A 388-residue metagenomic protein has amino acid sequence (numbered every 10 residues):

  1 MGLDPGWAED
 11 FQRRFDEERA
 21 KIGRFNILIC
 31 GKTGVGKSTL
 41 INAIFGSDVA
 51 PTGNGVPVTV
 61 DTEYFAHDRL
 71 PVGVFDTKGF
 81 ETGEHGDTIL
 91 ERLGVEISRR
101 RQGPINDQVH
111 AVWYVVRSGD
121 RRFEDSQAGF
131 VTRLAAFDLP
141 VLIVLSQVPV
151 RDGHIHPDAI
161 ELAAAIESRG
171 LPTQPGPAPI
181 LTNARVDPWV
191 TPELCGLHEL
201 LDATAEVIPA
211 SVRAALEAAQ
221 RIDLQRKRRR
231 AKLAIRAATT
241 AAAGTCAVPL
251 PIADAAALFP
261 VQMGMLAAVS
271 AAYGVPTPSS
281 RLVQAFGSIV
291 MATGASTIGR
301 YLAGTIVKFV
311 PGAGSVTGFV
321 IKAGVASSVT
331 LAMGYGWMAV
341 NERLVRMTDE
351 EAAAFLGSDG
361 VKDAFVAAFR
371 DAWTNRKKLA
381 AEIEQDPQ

Functional and structural regions predicted by a protein language model:
M1-E84, A267, Y273-P276, V329 (+1 more regions): Conserved G1/Walker A P-loop phosphate-binding module
G2-D4, E9, L139-L142, Q147-A214: Canonical P-loop GTPase G-domain recognition
N42, E167-S168, S270, V307: Residue-level preference for well-ordered alpha-helical positions
D48, T82-H85, D120-F123, D152-G153 (+1 more regions): Conserved protein kinase catalytic core
R69, E91-G176: Conserved C-terminal guanine-recognition region of P-loop GTPase G domains, centered on the G4
T88: A domain-level signal for the structural core that forms small-molecule/cofactor-binding pockets and catalytic centers
V190-L201, E206, A210-Q388: Alpha-helical membrane association modules
